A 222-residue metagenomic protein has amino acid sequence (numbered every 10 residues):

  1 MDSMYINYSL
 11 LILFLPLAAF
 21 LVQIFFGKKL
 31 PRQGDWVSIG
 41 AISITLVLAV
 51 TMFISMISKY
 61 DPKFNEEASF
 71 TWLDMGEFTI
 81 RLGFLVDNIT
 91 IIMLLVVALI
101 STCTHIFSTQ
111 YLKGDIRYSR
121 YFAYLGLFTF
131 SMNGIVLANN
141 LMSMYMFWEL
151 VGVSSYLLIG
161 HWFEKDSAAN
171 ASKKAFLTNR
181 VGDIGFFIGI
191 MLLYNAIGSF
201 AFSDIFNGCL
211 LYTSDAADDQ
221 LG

Functional and structural regions predicted by a protein language model:
M1-S214: ...captures the hydrophobic TM-helix bundle architecture rather than a specific catalytic motif, and can also fire on
Y212-G222: Single conserved hydrophobic/aromatic residue that forms the stacking wall/gate of nucleotide- or nucleobase-binding
